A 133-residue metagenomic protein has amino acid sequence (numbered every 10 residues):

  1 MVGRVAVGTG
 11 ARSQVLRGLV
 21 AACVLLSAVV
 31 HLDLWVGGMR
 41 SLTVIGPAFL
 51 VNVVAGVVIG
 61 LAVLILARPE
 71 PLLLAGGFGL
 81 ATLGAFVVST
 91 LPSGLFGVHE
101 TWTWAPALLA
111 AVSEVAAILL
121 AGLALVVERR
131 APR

Functional and structural regions predicted by a protein language model:
V2-G3, Q14, G18, G97 (+2 more regions): N-terminal targeting/export leaders
G3-V15, G60-P71, L120-R133: Cytoplasmic membrane-interface segments at the C-terminal ends of transmembrane helices
G8-W35: N-terminal signal-anchor transmembrane alpha-helix
G18-A21, L50, L72-G76, A111: Hydrophobic alpha-helical transmembrane segments
A22, L26, I45-L64, G77-V87: Core segments of alpha-helical transmembrane spans in multipass integral membrane proteins
S27-V51, G84-V112: Membrane interfacial helix motifs at helix-loop boundaries and amphipathic/re-entrant anchors
N52-I59, L109-V126: Hydrophobic cores of alpha-helical transmembrane segments in multi-pass inner/ER membrane proteins, independent
P71-L80, V98-L109, L125-R130: Juxtamembrane/interfacial segments around transmembrane helices
